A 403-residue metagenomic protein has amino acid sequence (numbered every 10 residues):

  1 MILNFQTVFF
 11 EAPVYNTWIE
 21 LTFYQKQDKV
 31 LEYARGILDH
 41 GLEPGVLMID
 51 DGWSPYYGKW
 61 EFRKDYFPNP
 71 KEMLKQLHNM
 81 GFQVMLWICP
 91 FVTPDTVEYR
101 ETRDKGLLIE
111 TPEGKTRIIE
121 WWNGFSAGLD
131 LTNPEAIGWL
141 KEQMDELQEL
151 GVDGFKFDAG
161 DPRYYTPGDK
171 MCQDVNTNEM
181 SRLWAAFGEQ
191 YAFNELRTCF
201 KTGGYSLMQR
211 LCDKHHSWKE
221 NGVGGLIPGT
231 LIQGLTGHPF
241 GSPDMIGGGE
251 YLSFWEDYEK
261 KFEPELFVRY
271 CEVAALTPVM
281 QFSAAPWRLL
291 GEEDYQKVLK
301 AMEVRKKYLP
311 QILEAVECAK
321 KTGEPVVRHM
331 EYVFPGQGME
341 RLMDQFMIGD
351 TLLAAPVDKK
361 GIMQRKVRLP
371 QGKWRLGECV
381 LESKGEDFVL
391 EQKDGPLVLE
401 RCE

Functional and structural regions predicted by a protein language model:
M1-P396: Catalytic-domain carbohydrate-binding cleft regions of carbohydrate-active enzymes
P396-V398, E403: Accessory, solvent-exposed terminal regions and/or long lumenal/extracellular loops of proteins
